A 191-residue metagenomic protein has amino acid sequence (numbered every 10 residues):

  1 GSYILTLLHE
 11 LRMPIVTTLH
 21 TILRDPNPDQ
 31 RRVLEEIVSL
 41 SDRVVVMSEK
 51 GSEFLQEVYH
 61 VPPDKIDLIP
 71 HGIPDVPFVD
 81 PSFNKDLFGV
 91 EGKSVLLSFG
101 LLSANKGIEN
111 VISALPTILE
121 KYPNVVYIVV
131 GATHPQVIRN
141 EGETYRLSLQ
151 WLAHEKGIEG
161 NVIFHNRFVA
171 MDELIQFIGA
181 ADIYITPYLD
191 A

Functional and structural regions predicted by a protein language model:
V16, L40-E49: A short beta-strand/loop micro-motif in the catalytic core of glycosyltransferases that engages the nucleotide-sugar
L23-D42: A conserved, positively charged/aromatic
K50, G72: Carbohydrate-associated surface elements
D80-V95, I118-K121: Nucleotide-sugar donor-binding and catalytic loop/hinge architecture of NDP-sugar-dependent glycosyltransferases
G89-K106, I112-L115, I128: Conserved donor-binding/catalytic core segment of Leloir-type glycosyltransferases
F99-S103, I118, T133-H134, F168: Short donor-sugar binding/catalytic loops of nucleotide-sugar-dependent glycosyltransferases, especially enzymes
G131, E141-F168, D172: Nucleotide-activated donor-binding/catalytic signature segment of Leloir-type glycosyltransferases, i.e., the conserved
N161, Q176-A191: Acidic donor-binding loop of glycosyltransferase active sites
